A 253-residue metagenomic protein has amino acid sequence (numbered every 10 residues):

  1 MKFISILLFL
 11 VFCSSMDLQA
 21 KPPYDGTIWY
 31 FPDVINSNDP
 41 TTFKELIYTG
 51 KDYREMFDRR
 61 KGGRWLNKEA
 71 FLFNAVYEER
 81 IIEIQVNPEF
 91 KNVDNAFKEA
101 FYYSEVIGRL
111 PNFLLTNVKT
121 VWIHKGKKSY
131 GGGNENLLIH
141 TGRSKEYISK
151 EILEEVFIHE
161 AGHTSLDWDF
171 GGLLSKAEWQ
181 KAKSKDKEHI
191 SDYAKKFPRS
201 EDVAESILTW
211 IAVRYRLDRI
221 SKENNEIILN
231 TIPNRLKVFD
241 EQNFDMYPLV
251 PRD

Functional and structural regions predicted by a protein language model:
I4-C13: Sec-dependent N-terminal signal peptides
F12-K21: Bacterial Sec-dependent signal peptides at the C-terminal "C-region" and cleavage site
K21, D33-L137: Auxiliary, metal-adjacent structural segments of Zn-dependent hydrolase domains
N112, G162-F170, T209-R216, F244: Sec-exported extracytoplasmic/periplasmic mature domains
H140-F157: Short pre-active-site segment immediately N-terminal to the catalytic Zn-binding motif
E151, D169-S191: Post-HEXXH active-site segment of zinc metalloproteases
E154-G171, A204: Active-site recognition of the HExxH zinc-binding catalytic motif
K181-D253: Metalloprotease/metallohydrolase-associated module, dominated by Zn2+-dependent proteases
